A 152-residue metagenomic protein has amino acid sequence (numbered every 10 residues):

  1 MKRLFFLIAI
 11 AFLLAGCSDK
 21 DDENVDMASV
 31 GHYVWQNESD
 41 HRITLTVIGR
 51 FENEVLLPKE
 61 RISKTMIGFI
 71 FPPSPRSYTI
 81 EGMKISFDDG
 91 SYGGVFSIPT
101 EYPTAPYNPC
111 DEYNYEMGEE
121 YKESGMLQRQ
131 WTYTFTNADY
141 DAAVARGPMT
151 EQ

Functional and structural regions predicted by a protein language model:
M1-S18: Sec-dependent bacterial lipoprotein signal peptides
A9-A11, G68-F71: Residues marking helix boundaries in flexible regions
C17-Q36, T46-L56, I62, M66-I70 (+1 more regions): Intrinsically disordered, low-complexity segments enriched in small/polar residues
H41-L45: Short beta-strand/loop motifs in extracellular/secreted proteins, especially within beta-sandwich accessory domains
